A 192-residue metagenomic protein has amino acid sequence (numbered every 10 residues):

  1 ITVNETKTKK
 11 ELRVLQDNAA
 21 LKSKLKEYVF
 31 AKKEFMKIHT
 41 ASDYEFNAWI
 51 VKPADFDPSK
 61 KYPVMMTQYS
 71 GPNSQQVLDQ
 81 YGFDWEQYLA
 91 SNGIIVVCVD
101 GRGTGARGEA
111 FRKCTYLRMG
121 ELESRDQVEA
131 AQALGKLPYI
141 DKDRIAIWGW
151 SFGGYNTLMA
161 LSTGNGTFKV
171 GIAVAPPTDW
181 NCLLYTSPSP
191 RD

Functional and structural regions predicted by a protein language model:
I1-R13: Beta-propeller blade-edge and WD-like acidic-aromatic loop motif
Q16-D17: Short loop/turn motifs that cap or connect beta-strands within the blades of beta-propeller-type repeat domains
S23-L137, D141, W150: Cap/lid segment of the alpha/beta-hydrolase catalytic domain
E109, L183-L184: Short aromatic-enriched loop/helix-cap "lid" or pocket-rim segments at secondary-structure transitions that line
Q132-N181: Primarily recognizes the serine-hydrolase "nucleophile elbow" in alpha/beta-hydrolase and SGNH/GDSL folds
Y185-D192: Conserved small/polar residues in nucleotide/adenosyl-binding loops
